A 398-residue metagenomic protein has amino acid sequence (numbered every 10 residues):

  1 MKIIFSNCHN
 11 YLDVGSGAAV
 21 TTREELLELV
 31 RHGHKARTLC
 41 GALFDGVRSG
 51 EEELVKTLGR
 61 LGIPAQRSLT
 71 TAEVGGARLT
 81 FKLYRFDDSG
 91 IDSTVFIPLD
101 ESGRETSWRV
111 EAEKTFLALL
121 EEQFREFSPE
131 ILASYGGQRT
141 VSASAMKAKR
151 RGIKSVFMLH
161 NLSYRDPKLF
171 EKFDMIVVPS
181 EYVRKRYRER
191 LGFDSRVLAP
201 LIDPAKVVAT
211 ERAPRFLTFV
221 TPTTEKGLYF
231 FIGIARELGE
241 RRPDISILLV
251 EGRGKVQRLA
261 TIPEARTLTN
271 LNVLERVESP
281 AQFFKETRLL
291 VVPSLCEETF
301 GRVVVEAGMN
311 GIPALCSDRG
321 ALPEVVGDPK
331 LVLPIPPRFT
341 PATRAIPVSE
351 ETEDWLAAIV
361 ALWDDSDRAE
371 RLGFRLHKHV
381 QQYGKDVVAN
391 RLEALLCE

Functional and structural regions predicted by a protein language model:
M1-A77: N-terminal subdomain of nucleotide-sugar transferases
G17, P347-E350, D354-W355, W363-L396: A charged, aromatic-enriched C-terminal amphipathic alpha-helix characteristic of glycosyltransferases across folds
L43-E126: A conserved catalytic-core segment of Leloir-type glycosyltransferases
D174-V207, E225: Donor nucleotide-sugar binding/catalytic pocket of nucleotide-sugar-dependent glycosyltransferases
P204-T267, V273: Conserved catalytic-core segment of nucleotide-activated headgroup transferases in glycan assembly
K285-T299, I312: Acidic donor-binding loop of glycosyltransferase active sites
P313-C316, P323: Short hydrophobic beta-strand element within catalytic cores of glycosyltransferases and related nucleotide-activated
P323-A361: Change "using UDP/GDP/dTDP sugars" to "using nucleotide sugars
